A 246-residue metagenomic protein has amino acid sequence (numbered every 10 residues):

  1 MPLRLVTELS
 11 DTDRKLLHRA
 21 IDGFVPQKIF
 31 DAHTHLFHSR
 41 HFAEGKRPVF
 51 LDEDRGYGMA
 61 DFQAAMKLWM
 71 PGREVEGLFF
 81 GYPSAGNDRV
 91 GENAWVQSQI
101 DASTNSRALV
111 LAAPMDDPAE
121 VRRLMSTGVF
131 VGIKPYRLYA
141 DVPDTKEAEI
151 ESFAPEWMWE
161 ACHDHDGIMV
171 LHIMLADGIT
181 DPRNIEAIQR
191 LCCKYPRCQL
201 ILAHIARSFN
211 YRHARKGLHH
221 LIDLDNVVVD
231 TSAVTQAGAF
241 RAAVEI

Functional and structural regions predicted by a protein language model:
M1-D88: An N-terminally biased module of ancient metal coordination in phosphate/nucleic-acid-related enzymes
L3-D13, S84-D177, V227: Active-site gating/metal-coordination segments in enzymes
T7-E8, G132, E147-I246: Catalytic pocket-lining loop regions of alpha/beta-barrel enzymes, especially the amidohydrolase/enolase/GH5 lineages
K15-L16, G58-A65, A94-W95, D117-E120 (+4 more regions): Alpha-helical scaffolding within the catalytic cores of extracellular/periplasmic polymer-degrading hydrolases
K15-Q27, A119-T127, W157-W159, F240-I246: Short amphipathic alpha-helices and their capping/turn segments at secondary-structure boundaries
I29-A32, L78-F80, L109-L111, K134 (+2 more regions): Active-site neighborhood of phospho(di)ester-bond hydrolases with catalytic His/Asp-centered motifs
H35-R40, S84-D88, M115-P118, A140-V142 (+3 more regions): Active-site environment of divalent metal-dependent phosphoester hydrolases
K67-M70, I100-D101, M125, C192-C193 (+2 more regions): N-terminal cationic-hydrophobic initiation segments that often serve targeting/anchoring roles
